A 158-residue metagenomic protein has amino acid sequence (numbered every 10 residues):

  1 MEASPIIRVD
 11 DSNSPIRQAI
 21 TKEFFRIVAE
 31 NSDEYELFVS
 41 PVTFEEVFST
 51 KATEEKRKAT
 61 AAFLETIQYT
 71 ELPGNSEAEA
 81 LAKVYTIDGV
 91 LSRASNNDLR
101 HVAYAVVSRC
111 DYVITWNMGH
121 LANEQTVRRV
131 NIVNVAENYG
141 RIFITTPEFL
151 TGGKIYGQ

Functional and structural regions predicted by a protein language model:
M1-V39, S49-A61, I87-R93, V127-V130 (+1 more regions): Short, well-structured N-terminal submotif of metal-dependent ribonuclease cores
P5-I6, T43-E46, G119-L121, L150-T151: Short, solvent-exposed loop/turn segments at secondary-structure junctions
N13, Q18, S108-Q158: Acidic, PIN/NYN-like endoribonuclease modules and their adjacent C-terminal/linker elements
S32-E36, I67-Y69, D111: Short active-site oxyanion
L37-S40, V113-T115: A structural signal for short, well-ordered beta-strand segments and their strand-loop junctions that often border
F44, F48-T50, T70: Catalytic donor nucleotide-activated moiety binding site of glycosyltransferases and closely related
E45-E46, G74-L81, P147-Y156: A short acidic, often aromatic-flanked loop/helix-cap motif at beta-alpha or helix-coil junctions that lines enzyme
Y69-V127: Active-site neighborhoods of divalent-metal-dependent phosphate/nucleic-acid chemistry enzymes
